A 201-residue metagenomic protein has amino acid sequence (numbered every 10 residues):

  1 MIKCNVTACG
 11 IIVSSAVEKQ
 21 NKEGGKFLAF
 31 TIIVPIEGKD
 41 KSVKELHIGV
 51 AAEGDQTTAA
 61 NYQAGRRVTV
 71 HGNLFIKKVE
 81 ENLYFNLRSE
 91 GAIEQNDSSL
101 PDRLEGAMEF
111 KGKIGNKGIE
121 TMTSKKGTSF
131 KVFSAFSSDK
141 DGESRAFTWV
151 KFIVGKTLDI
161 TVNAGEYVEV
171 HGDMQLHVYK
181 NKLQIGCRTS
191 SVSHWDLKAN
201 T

Functional and structural regions predicted by a protein language model:
M1-T201: Single-stranded nucleic acid-binding surfaces, predominantly the OB-fold ssDNA-binding core
